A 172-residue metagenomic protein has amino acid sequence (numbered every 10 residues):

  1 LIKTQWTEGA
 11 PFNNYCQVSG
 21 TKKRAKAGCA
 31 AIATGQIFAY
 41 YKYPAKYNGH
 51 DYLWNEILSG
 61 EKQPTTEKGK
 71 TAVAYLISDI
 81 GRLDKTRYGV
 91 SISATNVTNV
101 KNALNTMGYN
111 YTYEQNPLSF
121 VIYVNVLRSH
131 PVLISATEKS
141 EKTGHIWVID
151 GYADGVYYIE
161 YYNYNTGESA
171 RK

Functional and structural regions predicted by a protein language model:
L1-S93: Active-site-adjacent structural segments surrounding the nucleophilic cysteine of cysteine proteases and isopeptidases
L53-K172: Conserved active-site-adjacent core of cysteine acyl-enzyme catalytic domains
